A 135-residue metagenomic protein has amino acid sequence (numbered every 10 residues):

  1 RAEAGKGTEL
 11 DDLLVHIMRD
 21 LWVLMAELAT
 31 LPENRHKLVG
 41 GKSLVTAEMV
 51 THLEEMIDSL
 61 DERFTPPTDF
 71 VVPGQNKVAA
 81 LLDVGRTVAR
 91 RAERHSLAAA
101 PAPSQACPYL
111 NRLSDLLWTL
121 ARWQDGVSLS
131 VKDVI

Functional and structural regions predicted by a protein language model:
R1-I135: Phosphate/pyrophosphate-binding loop motifs in nucleotide- or prenyl diphosphate-using proteins
